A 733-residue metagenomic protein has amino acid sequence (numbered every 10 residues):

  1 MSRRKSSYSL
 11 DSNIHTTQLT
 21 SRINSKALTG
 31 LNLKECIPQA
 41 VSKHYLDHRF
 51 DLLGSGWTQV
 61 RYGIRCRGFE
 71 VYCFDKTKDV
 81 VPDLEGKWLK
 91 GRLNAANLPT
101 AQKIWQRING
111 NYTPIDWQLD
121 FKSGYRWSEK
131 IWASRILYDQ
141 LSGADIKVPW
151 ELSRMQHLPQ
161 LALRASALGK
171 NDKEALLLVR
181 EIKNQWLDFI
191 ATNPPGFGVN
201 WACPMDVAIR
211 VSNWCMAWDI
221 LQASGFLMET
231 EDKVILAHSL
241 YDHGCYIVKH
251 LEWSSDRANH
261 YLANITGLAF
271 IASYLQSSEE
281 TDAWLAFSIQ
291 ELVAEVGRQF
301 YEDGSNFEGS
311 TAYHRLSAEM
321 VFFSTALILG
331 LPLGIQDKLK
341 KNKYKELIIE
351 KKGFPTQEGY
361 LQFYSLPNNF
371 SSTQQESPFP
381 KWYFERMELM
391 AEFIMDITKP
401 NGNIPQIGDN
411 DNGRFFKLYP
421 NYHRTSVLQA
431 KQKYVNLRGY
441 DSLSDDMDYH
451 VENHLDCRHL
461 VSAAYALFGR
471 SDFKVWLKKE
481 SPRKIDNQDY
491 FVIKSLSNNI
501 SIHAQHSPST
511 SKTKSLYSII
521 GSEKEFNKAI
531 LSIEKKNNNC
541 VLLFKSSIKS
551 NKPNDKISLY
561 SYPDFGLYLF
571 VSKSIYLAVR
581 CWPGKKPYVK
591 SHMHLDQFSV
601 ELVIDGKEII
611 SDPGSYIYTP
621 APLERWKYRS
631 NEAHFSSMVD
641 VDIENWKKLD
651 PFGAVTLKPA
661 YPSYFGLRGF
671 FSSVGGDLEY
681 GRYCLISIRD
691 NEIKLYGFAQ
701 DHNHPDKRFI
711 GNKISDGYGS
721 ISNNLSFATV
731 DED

Functional and structural regions predicted by a protein language model:
R4-Q140, K147-E151: Extended, charge-enriched "interface" segments that sit outside catalytic cores
S42, A272, A464, G669-S672: Glycine-centered structural positions embedded in regular secondary structure
K90-I104, K147-W150, M205-N213, H260-L268 (+3 more regions): Short N-terminal helix-initiation segments at or just after the protein's N-terminus
Q118-K122, Y301, D409, S687-R689: Acidic/polar residues at beta-strand termini and the immediately following turn/coil
W127-E388, E392, I397-T398, D411: Aromatic-lined, polymer-binding surfaces characteristic of secreted/periplasmic polysaccharide-degrading enzymes
A312-E608, E732: Carbohydrate-active enzyme catalytic cores, enriched for enzymes that act on polyanionic acidic polysaccharides
I520-D733: Non-catalytic C-terminal accessory modules of carbohydrate-active enzymes
